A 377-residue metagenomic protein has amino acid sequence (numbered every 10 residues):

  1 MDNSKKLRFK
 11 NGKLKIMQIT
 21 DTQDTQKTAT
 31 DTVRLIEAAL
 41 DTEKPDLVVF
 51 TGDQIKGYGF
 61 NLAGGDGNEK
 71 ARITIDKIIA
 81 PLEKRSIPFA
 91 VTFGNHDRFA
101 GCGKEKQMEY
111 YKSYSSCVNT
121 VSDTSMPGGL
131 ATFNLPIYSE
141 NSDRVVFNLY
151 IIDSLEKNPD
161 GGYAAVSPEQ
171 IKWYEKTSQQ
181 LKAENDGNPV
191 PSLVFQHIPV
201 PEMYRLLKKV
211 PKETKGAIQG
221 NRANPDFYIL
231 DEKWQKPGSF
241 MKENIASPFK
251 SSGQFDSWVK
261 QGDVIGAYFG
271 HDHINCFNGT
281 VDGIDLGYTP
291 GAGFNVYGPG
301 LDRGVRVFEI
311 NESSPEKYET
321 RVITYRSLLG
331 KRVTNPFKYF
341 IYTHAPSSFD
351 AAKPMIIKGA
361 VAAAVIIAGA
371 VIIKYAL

Functional and structural regions predicted by a protein language model:
M1-A80: N-terminal active-site segment of His-dependent metallophosphoesterases
D2-K6, N134-Y138, S239-F240, I245-A246 (+2 more regions): Binuclear metal-dependent phosphoesterase catalytic core
D2-R8, G65-P189, E213-Q219, V307-E309: Extended active-site neighborhood of metal-dependent phosphoesterases/phosphodiesterases
K13-Q23, V146-E156, F195, I284-G291: Active-site-proximal beta-strand elements of phosphoester/diester hydrolases
D21, I36, V48, D53 (+8 more regions): Divalent metal-coordination and catalytic microenvironments
T25-K27, K56-G59, V91-G103, K157-D160 (+4 more regions): Active-site environment of divalent metal-dependent phosphoester hydrolases
E43-L47, N148-I151, G162-H273: His/acidic metal-ligating clusters that form di-metal
M355-A376: Hydrophobic alpha-helical topogenic segments used for membrane insertion/localization
